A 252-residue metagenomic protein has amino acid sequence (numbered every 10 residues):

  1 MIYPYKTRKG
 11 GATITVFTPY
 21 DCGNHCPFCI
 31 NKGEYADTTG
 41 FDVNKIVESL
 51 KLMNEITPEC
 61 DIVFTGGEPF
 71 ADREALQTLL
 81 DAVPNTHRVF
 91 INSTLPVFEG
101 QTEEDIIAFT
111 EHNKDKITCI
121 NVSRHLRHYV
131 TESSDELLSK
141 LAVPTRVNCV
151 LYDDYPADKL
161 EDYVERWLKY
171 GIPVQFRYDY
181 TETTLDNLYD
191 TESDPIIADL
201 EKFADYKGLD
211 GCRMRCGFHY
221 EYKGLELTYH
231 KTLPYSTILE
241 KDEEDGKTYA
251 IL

Functional and structural regions predicted by a protein language model:
M1-K6, E240, D245-L252: Radical SAM enzyme core and accessory elements
I2-K45: Canonical Radical SAM [4Fe-4S] cluster-binding loop centered on the CxxxCxxC motif and its immediate flanking residues
N31-V43, T57-D72, T86-T102, K114-S134 (+2 more regions): Core AdoMet radical
N44-I56: Short microdomains enriched in Cys/His and/or Lys/Arg
M53-E55, P84, I107-K116, D135-A142 (+1 more regions): Acidic (Asp/Glu)-rich catalytic clusters
E74-D81, E99-H112, T131-E136, A157-V164: Distinct, well-ordered alpha-helical segments
R124-E244: Radical SAM enzyme [4Fe-4S]-AdoMet core and its adjacent flexible, acidic and glycine-rich loops/tails across
